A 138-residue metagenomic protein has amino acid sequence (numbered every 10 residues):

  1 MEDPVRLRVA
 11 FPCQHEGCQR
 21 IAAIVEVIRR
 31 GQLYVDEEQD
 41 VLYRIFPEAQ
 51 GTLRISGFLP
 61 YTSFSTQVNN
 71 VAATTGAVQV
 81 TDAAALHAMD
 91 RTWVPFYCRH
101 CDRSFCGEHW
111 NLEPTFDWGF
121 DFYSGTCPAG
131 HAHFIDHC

Functional and structural regions predicted by a protein language model:
E2-R8: N-terminal export/targeting and maturation segments
A10-D82: Intrinsically disordered, low-complexity acidic/polar tracts
C13-E16, C98-C101, C127-G130: Short cysteine-rich clusters marking metal-coordination/redox-active sites
I24, G107-E108, L112-T115, H133-H137: Short, non-ligating residues that shape and space the ligands of small metal-coordination modules and catalytic
T74-C98: Alpha-helix-centered segments that form part of catalytic cores
A88-T92, C98-H100, N111-G125: Short linker/helix segments within small regulatory modules
F122-C138: Acidic, proline/glycine-rich low-complexity IDRs
